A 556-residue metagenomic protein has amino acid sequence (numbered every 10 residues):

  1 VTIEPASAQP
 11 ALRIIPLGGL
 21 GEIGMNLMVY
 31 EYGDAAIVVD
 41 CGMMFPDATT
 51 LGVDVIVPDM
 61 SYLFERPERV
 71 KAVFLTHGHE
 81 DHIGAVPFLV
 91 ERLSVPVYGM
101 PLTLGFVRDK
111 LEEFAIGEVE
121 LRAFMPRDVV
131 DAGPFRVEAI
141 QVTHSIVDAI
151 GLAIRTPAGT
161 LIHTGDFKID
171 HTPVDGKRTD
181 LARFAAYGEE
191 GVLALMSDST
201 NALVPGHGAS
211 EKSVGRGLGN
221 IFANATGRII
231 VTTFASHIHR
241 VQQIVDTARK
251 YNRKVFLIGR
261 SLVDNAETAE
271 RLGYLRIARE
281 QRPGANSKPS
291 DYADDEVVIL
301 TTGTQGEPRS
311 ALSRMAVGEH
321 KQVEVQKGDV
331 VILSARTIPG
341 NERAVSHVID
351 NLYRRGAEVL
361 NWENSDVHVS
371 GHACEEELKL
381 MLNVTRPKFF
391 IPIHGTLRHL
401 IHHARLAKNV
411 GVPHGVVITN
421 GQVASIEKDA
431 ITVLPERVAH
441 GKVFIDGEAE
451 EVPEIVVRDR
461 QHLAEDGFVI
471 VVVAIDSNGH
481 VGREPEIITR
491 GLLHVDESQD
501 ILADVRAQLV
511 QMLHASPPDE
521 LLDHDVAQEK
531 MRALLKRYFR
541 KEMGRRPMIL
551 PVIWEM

Functional and structural regions predicted by a protein language model:
T2-F74, H79-Y292, S310-E324, R343-H347: His/Asp/Glu-rich metal-coordinating catalytic cores of metallo-dependent phosphodiesterases/hydrolases acting on
I3, P10-R13, H494, H524 (+1 more regions): RNA-binding accessory domains that recognize and position tRNA/RNA substrates
I14, L121-A123, A194-M196, V331 (+3 more regions): Conserved beta-strand scaffold positions in the cores of enzyme catalytic domains, especially in NTP/NDP-utilizing
L20, M44-A48, R69, N361-N364 (+4 more regions): A glycine- and charged-residue-rich anion-binding loop/surface
P96, I391, L550-I553: Short glycine-rich phosphate-binding loop at a beta-alpha junction
L111, A407, F539: Conserved hydrophobic residues forming the short capping helix/wall of the S-adenosyl-L-methionine
L203-S334, I338-E520, Q528, A533: Hard-cation-handling environments
E520-M556: C-terminal tails and terminal domains of large nucleic-acid-associated and other macromolecular-machine proteins
